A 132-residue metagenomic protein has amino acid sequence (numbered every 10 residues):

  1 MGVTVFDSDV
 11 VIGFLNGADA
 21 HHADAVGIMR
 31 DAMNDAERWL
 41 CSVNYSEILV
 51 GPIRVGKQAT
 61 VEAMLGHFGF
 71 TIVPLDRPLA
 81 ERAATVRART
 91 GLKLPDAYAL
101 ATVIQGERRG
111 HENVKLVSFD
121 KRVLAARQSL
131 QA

Functional and structural regions predicted by a protein language model:
M1-V3, L100-A132: Acidic, PIN/NYN-like endoribonuclease modules and their adjacent C-terminal/linker elements
M1-W39, G51-A63: Short, well-structured N-terminal submotif of metal-dependent ribonuclease cores
F6, L40, P74, L94-A97 (+1 more regions): Short beta-strand scaffold positions
V10, N44, L79, A99 (+1 more regions): Alpha-helix capping/helix-boundary segments
F14, I72, L116: Conserved SAM-binding loop
G17, G69-R89, A99-A101: Acidic catalytic patch
D31-A32, V86, G106, L130: Hydrophobic helix-cap positions at the C-terminus of alpha-helices in RecA-like/P-loop ATPase nucleotide-binding cores
V43-L79: Active-site-proximal, substrate-binding regions of enzyme catalytic domains and RNA-binding/basic surfaces
